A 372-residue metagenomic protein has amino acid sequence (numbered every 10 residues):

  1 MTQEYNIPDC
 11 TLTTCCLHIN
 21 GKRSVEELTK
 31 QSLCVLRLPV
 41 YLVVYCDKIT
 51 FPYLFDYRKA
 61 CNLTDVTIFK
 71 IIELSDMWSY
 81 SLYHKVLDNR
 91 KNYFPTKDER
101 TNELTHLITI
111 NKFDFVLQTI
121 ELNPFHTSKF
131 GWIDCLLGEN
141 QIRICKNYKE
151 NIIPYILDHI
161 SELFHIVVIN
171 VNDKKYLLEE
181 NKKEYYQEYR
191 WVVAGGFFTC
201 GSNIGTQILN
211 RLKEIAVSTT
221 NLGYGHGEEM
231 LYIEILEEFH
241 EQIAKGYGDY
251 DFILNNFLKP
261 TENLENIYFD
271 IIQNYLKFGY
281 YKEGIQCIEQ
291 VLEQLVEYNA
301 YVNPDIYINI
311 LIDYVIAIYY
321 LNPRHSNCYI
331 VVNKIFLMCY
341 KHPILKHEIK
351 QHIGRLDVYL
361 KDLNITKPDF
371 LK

Functional and structural regions predicted by a protein language model:
L63-L122: Active-site-proximal specificity loops/subdomain of glycosyltransferases
I110-L163: GT-A fold catalytic core of metal-dependent nucleotide-sugar glycosyltransferases, centered on the diacidic
E139, R143, E162-I166, E179-D270 (+1 more regions): Catalytic core and acceptor-binding pocket of nucleotide-sugar-dependent glycosyltransferases
L264, P304-Y307, K346-I349: Residues that mark the junctions of alpha-helical repeat units in TPR/alpha-solenoid scaffolds
N274, A317-I318: Residue-level signature for tetratricopeptide repeat
Y281, H325-S326: TPR-repeat structural position
I288, V332-F336: Inward-facing hydrophobic residues that define packing positions of alpha-helical scaffold repeats
Q294-N299, F336-P343: Alpha-helical junction/boundary sensor with strong preference for TPR arrays
